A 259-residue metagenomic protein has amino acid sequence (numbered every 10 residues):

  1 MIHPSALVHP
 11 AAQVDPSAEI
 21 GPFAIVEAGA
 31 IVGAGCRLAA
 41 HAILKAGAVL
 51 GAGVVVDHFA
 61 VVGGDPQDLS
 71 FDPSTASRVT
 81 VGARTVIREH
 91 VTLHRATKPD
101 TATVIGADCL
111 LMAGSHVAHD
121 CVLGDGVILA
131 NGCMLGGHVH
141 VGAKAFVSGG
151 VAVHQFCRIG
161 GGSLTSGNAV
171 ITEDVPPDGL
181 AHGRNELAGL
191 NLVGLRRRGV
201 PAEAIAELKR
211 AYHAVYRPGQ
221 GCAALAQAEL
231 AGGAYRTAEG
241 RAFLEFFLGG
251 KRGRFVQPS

Functional and structural regions predicted by a protein language model:
M1-E186: Structural signal for interior beta-strand "rungs" in well-ordered beta-sheet cores of soluble enzyme domains
M1-S5, P10-A11, P16-S17, G53 (+6 more regions): Terminal amphipathic alpha-helical/low-complexity segments used for targeting or macromolecular assembly
